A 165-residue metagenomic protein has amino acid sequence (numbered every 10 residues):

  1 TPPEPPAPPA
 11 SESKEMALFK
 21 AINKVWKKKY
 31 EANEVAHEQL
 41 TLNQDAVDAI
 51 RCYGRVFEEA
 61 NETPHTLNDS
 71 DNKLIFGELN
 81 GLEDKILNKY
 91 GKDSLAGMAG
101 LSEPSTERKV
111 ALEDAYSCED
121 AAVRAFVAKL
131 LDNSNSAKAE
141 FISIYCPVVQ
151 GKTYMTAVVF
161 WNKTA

Functional and structural regions predicted by a protein language model:
T1-P5, K163-A165: Short acidic DE-rich linear segments
P3-K89, A137-E140: Short, well-ordered surface patches within globular domains
K73-A165: A well-ordered secondary-structure block
